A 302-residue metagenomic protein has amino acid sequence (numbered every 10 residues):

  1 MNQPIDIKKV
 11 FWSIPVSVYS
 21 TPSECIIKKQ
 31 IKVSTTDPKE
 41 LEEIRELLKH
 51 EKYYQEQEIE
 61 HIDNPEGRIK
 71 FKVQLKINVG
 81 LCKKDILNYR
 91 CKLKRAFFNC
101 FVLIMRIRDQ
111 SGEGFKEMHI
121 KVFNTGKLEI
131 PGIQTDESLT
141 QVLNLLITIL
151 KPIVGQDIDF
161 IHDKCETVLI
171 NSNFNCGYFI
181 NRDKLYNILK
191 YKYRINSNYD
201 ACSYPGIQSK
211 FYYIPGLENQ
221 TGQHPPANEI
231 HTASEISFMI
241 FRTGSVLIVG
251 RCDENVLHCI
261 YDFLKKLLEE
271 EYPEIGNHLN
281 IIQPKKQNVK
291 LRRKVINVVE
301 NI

Functional and structural regions predicted by a protein language model:
M1-I302: Intrinsically disordered, low-complexity polar/charged tails and linkers
